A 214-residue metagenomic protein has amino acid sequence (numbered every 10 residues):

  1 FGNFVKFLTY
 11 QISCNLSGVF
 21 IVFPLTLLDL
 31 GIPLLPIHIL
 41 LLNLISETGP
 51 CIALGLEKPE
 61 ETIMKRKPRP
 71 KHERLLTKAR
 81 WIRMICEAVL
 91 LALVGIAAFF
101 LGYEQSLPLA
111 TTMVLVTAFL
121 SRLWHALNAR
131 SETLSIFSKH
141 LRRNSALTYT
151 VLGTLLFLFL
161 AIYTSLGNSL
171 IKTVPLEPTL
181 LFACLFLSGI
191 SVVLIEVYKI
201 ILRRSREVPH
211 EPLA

Functional and structural regions predicted by a protein language model:
F1-L134: Membrane-embedded transport module
F4, T9, T26, Q105 (+1 more regions): Cytosolic catalytic headpiece
L42-S46, T117-H125, T154-A161, L187-I195: Alpha-helical transmembrane segments of multi-pass membrane proteins
E60-K67, I136-S138, I201-L213: Short, Lys/Arg-enriched, Gly/Pro-containing loop segments at transmembrane-helix junctions of multi-pass membrane
R80, T133-L155: C-terminal membrane-solvent junction of multi-pass transporters and transport-like membrane proteins
V94-A97, G153-S169: Hydrophobic alpha-helical transmembrane segments in multi-pass integral membrane proteins
L109, R143-L147, P178-L180: Membrane-interfacial loop-to-helix junctions in multi-pass transporters
L123, N128-R143, S169-K172: Transmembrane alpha-helical segments that serve as helix-helix packing and pore/cofactor-lining elements in multipass
